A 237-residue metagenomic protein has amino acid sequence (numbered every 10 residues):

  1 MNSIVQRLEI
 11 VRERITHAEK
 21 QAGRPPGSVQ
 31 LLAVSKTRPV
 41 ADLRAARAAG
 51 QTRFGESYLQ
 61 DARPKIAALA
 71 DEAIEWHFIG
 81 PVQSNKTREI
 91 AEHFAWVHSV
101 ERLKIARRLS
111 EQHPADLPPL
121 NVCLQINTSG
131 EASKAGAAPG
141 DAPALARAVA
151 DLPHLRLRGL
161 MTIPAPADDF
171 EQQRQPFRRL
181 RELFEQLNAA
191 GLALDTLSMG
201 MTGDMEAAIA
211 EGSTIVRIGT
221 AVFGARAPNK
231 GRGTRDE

Functional and structural regions predicted by a protein language model:
M1-G203, I209-E211, A225: Conserved alpha/beta-domain cores
T214-I215: Divalent-metal-activated hydrolytic enzyme cores
F223-N229: A short, polar/charged loop-to-alpha-helix boundary motif
K230-E237: Short, basic, low-complexity termini and linkers enriched in Ser/Thr/Gly/Pro that act as targeting/leader peptides
